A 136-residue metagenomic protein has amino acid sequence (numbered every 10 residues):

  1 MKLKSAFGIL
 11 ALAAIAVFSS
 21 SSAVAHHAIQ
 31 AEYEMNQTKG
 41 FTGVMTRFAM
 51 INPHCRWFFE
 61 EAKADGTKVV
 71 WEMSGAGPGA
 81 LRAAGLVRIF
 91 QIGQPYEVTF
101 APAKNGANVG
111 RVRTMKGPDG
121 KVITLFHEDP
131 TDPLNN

Functional and structural regions predicted by a protein language model:
G8-S19: Bacterial N-terminal signal peptides
S20-A25: Sec/Tat signal peptide C-region and signal peptidase I cleavage site
Y33-F41: Short coil-to-beta-strand transition motifs
G43-M45: Conserved hydrophobic positions within beta-strands
I51-E61: Short aromatic-glycine-enriched beta-strand elements
M73-R82: Short, structured beta-strand/loop micro-motifs enriched in basic residues and often containing a Trp
R82-V98: Short nucleic-acid-contacting surface segments enriched for D/E, G, S/T with interspersed K/R
A103-E128: OB-fold/S1-family single-stranded nucleic acid-binding modules
